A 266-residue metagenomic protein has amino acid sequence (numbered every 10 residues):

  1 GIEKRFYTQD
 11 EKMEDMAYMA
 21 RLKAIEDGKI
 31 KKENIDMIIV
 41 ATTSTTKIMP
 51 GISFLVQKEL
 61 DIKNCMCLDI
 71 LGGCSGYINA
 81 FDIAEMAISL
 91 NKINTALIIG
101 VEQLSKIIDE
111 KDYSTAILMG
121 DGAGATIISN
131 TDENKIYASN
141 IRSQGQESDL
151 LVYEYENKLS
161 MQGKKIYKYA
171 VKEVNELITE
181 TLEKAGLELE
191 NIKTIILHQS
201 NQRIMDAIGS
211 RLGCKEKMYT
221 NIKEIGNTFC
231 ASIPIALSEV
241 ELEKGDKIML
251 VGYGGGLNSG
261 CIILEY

Functional and structural regions predicted by a protein language model:
G1-D10, K111-K168, K172, E176-T179 (+1 more regions): Condensing-enzyme catalytic core mediating Claisen C-C bond formation in acyl metabolism
G1-D36, E154-K193, R203-L212, A236 (+1 more regions): Conserved active-site "lid/cap" helical segment
G1-E3, N34-I39, K58-L71, K106-K111 (+1 more regions): Glycine/charged-rich beta-loop-alpha catalytic/anionic-binding loops adjacent to active sites
E14, Y18-R21, T45, K58 (+3 more regions): Claisen-condensing/thiolase-fold acyl-transfer catalytic domains that form or cleave C-C bonds in fatty acid
K29, N130-E133, Y266: Short loop segments at secondary-structure junctions
A41, L71, A96-E102, I128 (+1 more regions): Short beta-strand segments
K47-D61, L97-L104, D149, Y153 (+1 more regions): Acidic-glycine-rich active-site phosphate/pyrophosphate-binding loop
S89-G120: Flexible, glycine-rich active-site loops centered on histidine and acidic residues that chelate a metal or position
